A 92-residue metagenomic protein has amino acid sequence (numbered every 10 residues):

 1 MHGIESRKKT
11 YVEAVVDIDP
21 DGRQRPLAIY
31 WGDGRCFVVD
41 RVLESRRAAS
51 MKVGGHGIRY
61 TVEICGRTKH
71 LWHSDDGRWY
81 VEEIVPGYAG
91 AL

Functional and structural regions predicted by a protein language model:
M1-L92: Cysteine-centric segments in proteins
